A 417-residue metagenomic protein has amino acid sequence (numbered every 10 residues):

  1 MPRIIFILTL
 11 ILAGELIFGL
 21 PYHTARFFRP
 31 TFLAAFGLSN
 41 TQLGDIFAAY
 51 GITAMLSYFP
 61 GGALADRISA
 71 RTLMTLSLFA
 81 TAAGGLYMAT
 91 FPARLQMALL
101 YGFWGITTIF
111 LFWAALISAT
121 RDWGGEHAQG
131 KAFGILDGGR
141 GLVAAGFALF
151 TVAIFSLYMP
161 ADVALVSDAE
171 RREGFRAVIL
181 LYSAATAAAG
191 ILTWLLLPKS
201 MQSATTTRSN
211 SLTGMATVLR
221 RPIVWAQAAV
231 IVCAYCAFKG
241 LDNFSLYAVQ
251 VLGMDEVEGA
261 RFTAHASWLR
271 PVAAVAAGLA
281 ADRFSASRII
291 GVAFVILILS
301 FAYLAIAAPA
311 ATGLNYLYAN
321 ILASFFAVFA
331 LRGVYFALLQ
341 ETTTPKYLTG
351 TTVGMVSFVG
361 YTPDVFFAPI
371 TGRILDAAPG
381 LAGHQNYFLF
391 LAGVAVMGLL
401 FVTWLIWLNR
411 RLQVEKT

Functional and structural regions predicted by a protein language model:
M1, P198-Q227: Juxtamembrane intracellular "pre-TM" segments in multi-pass secondary transporters
A25-R29, A144, A148, P222-S267 (+3 more regions): Extracytoplasmic gate region of multi-pass secondary transporters
S57-S69, A273-A286, L375-D376: Helix-to-loop junctions at the C-terminal end of transmembrane segments in multipass secondary transporters
R67-L78, D282-I296: Cytoplasmic membrane-interface "Motif A"-like loop-to-helix N-cap segments of 12-TM Major Facilitator Superfamily
K131-M159, S357-A368: Glycine-rich segments within core transmembrane alpha-helices of 12-TM secondary carriers
V152-P160, S183-A204, F401-I406: C-terminal membrane-cytosol helix-exit motif in multi-pass small-molecule transporters
S285-L338: C-terminal transmembrane helical hairpin of 12-TM major facilitator-type secondary transporters
T343-P379: A late C-terminal transmembrane helix in Major Facilitator Superfamily
